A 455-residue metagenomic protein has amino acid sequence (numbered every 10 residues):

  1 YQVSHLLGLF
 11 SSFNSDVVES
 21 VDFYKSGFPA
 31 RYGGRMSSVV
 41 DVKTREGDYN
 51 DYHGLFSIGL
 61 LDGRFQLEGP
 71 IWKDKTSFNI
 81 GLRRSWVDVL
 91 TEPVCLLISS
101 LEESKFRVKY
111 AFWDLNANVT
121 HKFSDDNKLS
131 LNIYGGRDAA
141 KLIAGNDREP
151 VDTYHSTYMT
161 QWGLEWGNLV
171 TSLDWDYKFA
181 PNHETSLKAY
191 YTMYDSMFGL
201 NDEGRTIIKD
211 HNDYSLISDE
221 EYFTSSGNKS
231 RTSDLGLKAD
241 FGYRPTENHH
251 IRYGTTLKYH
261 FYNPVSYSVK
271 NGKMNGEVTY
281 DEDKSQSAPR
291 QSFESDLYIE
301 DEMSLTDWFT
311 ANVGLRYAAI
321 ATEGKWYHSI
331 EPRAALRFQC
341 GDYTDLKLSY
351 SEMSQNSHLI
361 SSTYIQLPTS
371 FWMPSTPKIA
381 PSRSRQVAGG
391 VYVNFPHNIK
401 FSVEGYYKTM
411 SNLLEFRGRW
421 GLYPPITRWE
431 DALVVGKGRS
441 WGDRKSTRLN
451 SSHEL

Functional and structural regions predicted by a protein language model:
Y1-F23: Short acidic/polar hinge/loop motifs at secondary-structure boundaries that mediate gating or recognition
S38, Y52, L61-F65, W113-A117 (+10 more regions): Hydrophobic, lipid-facing positions within transmembrane beta-strands of outer-membrane proteins
G54-I58, I80-W86, L131-R137, L187-M193 (+5 more regions): Transmembrane beta-barrel strands of outer-membrane/channel proteins
L61-R84, S100-I143, G163-T185, P245-T246: Transmembrane beta-barrel wall of Gram-negative outer-membrane proteins
K75-F78, D126-L129, N182-T185, D195 (+4 more regions): Repeated loop/turn-to-beta-strand initiation elements of outer-membrane beta-barrel proteins
K128-K178, M193-I217, Y222-R231: Flexible loop and strand-edge segments within Gram-negative outer membrane beta-barrel domains
D234-G236, Q286, R290, T376 (+2 more regions): Outer membrane beta-barrel strand-and-loop segments of large Gram-negative receptors, especially TonB-dependent
H250-D345, N356-S357: Signature of Gram-negative outer-membrane beta-barrel scaffolds
